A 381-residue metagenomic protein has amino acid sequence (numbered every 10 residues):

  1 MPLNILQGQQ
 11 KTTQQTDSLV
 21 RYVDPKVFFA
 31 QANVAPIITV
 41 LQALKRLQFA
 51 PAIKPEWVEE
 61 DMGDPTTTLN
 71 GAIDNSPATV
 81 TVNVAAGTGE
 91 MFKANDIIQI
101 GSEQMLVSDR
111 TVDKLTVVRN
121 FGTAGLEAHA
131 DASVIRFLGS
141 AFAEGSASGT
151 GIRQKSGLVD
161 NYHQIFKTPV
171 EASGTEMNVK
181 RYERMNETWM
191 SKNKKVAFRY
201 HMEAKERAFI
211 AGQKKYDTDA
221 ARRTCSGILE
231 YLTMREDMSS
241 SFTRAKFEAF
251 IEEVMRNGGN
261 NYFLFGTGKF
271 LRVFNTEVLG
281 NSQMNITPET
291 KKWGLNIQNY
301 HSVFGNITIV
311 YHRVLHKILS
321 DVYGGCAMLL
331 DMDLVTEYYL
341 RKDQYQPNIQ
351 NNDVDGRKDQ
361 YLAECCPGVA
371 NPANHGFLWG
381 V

Functional and structural regions predicted by a protein language model:
M1-D24, Q350-V381: Protruding loop/beta-arch "assembly-hinge" segments enriched in small, turn-prone residues
L3-E127: Autoprocessing Asn-cyclization modules and mimics
T12, P25, L44-A50, A211 (+3 more regions): Surface-exposed polar/charged interaction patches
F49-E60, E144-S226, E252-V273, Y338 (+1 more regions): Long, contiguous amphipathic alpha-helices that act as assembly "spine/axial" helices in icosahedral shell and virion
E60-G63, E248-Y339: Extended oligomerization regions of viral-like shell subunits
N75, A86-E90, G101-T175: Small/polar beta-strand repeat architecture
G87-K93, M105, T123-A128, L271-F274 (+3 more regions): Short, surface-exposed beta-strand/loop "edge" segments at domain boundaries and coil↔beta transitions
T218-A245, F274-N275, L279: Long, K/E/R/D-enriched contiguous segments that form extended
